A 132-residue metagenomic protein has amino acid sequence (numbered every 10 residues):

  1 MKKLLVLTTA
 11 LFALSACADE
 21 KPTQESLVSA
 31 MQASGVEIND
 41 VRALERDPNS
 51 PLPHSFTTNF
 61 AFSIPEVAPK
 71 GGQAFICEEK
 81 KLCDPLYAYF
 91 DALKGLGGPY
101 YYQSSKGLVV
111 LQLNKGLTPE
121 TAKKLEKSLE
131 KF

Functional and structural regions predicted by a protein language model:
M1-L4: Positively charged n-region of N-terminal signal peptides that target proteins for export
A13-A16: C-terminal motif of bacterial Sec signal peptides marking the signal peptidase cleavage site
A18-E20: Bacterial signal peptide processing site
Q24-L44: Post-signal peptide N-terminal segment of mature Sec-exported envelope proteins
L44-P69: Secretory pathway targeting signatures of secreted, lumenal, and periplasmic proteins
I64-D84, V109: A short acidic-to-branched-hydrophobic micro-motif
C83-D91: Short amphipathic alpha-helix segments
F90-F132: A short, solvent-exposed beta-edge/loop patch
